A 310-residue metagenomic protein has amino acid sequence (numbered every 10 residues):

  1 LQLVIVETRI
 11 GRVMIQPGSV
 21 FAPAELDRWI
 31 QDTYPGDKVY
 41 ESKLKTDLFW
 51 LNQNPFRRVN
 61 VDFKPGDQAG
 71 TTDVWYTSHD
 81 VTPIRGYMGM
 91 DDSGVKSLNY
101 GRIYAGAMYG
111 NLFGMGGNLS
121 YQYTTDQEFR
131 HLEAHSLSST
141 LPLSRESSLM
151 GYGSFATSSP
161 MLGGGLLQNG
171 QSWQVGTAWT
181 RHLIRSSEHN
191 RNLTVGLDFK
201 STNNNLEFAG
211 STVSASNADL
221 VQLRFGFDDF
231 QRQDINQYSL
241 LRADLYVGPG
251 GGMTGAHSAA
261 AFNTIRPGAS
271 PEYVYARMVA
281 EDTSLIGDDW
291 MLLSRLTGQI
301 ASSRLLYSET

Functional and structural regions predicted by a protein language model:
G11-M150, R185: Outer-membrane beta-barrel initiation region
D37-K38, D92-L98, T124-E128, L162-Q168 (+2 more regions): Outer-membrane beta-barrel domain signature
F63, M88-D92, A105, L119-T125 (+5 more regions): Transmembrane beta-barrel strands of outer-membrane/channel proteins
G70, N99-I103, H131-H135, Q171-V175 (+2 more regions): Residues that define the transmembrane beta-barrel architecture of outer-membrane proteins
V74, A105-A107, L137, T177-W179 (+5 more regions): Membrane-embedded beta-strands of outer-membrane beta-barrel proteins, especially the hydrophobic/small aromatic
H79, M108-L112, T140-L143, T180-S186 (+3 more regions): Structural signature of outer-membrane beta-barrel channels/translocons
G153-V175, N204-A209: Outer-membrane beta-barrel translocator/channel fold
N203-T310: C-terminal outer-membrane beta-barrel translocator/porin domains of Gram-negative envelope proteins and their
